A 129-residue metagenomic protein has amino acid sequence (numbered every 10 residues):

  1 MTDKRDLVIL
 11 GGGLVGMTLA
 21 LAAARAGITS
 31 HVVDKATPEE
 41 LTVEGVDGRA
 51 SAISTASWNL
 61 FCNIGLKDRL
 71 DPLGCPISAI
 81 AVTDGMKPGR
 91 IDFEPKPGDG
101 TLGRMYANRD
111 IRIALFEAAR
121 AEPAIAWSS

Functional and structural regions predicted by a protein language model:
D3, L73-S129: Conserved N-terminal helical subregion
R5-V32: N-terminal Rossmann-like FAD-binding beta1-loop-alpha1 element of flavoenzymes
A24-R49: Glycine-rich FAD pyrophosphate-binding loop
T29, K67, A126: Residue-level detector of anion-binding/catalytic polar loops
G45-G85: N-terminal FAD cofactor-binding segment of flavoenzymes
